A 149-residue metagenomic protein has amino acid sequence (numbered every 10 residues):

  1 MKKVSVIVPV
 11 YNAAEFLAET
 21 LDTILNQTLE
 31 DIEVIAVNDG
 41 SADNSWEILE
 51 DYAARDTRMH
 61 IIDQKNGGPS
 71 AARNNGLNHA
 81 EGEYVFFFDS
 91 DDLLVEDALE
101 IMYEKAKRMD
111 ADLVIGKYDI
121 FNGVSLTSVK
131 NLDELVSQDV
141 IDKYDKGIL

Functional and structural regions predicted by a protein language model:
M1-L149: Nucleotide-sugar donor-binding/catalytic module of glycosyltransferases that assemble extracellular/cell-envelope
